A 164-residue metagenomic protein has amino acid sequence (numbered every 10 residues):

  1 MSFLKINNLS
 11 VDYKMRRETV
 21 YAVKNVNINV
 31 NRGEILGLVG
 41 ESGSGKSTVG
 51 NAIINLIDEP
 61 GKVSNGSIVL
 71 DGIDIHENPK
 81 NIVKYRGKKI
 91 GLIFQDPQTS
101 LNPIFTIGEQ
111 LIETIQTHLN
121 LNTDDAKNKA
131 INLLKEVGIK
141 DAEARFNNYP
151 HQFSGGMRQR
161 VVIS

Functional and structural regions predicted by a protein language model:
M1-S164: ABC transporter nucleotide-binding domains
